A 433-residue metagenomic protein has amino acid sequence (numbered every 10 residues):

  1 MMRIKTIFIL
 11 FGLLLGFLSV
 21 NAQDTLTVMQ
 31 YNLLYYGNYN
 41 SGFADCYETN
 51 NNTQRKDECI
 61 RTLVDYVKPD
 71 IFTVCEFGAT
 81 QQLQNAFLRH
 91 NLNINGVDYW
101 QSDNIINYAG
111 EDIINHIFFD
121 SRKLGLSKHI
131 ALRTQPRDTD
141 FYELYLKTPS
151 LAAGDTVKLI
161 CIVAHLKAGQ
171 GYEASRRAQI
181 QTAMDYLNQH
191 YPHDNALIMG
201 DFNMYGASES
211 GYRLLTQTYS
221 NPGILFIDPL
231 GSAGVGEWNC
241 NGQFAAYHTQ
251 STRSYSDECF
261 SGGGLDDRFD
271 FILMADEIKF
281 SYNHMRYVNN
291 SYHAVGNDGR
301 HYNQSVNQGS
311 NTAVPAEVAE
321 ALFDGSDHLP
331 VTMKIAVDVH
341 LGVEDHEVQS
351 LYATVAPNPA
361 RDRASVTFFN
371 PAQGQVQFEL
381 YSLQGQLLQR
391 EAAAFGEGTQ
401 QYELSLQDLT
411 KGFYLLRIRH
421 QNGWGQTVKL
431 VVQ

Functional and structural regions predicted by a protein language model:
M1-T25, V343: Bacterial Sec-dependent N-terminal signal peptides
N21-N91, A109-G110, L159, R300-Y302 (+2 more regions): N-terminal, active-site-proximal structural segment of metallo-dependent hydrolase catalytic domains
T27-Y31, D70-E76, Q101, N115-F119 (+7 more regions): Structural recognition of the beta-strand scaffold that forms the well-ordered cores of secreted hydrolase catalytic
Y35-F43, Q170-G171, S281-Y282, T332: Short, solvent-exposed loop/turn elements at domain surfaces
F77-L166: Structured beta-strand-rich core segments of catalytic domains in phosphoester-bond hydrolases
T80, H190, D194, M204-L341: Metal-dependent phosphoester-hydrolase catalytic domains
E173-H193: A long, amphipathic alpha-helix that forms part of the scaffold/cap immediately adjacent to metal-dependent active
H346-A356, A360-Q433: C-terminal outer-membrane/trafficking sorting elements
